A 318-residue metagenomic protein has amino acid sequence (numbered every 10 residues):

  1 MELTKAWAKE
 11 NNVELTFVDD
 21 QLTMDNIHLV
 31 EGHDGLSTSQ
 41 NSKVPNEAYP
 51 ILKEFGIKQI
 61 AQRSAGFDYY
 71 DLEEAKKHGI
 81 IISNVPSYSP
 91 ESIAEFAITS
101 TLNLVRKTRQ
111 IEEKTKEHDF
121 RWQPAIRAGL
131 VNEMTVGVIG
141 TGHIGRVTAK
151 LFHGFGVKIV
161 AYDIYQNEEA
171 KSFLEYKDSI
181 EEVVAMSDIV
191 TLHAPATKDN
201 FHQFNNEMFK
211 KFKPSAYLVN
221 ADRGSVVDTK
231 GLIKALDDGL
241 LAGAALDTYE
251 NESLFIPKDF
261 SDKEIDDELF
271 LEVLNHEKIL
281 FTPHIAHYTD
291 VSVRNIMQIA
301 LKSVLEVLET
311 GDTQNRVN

Functional and structural regions predicted by a protein language model:
M1-I82, N205: An N-terminal-biased, well-structured beta-alpha scaffold segment characteristic of Rossmann-like dinucleotide-binding
V13, I80, L174-E175, K278-L280: Short, conserved active-site loop motifs that form the nucleotide-linked donor/cofactor pocket
Q40-N41, D188, A194-A196, D222-R223 (+1 more regions): Short glycine-/small-residue-rich Rossmann-like dinucleotide-binding loops
E54-Q59, H78-I80, V157, P214-A216 (+1 more regions): A short helix->loop->beta-strand "cap" motif at the edges of active sites that frequently abuts
H78-T135, V147-K150: Phosphate-binding beta-alpha-beta segment of Rossmann-like dinucleotide-binding domains, i.e., the NAD(P)
A125-P214: Rossmann-like dinucleotide/phosphate-binding beta-alpha-beta segment
S215, A221-N318: Rossmann-like dinucleotide-binding domain for NAD(H)/NADP(H)
